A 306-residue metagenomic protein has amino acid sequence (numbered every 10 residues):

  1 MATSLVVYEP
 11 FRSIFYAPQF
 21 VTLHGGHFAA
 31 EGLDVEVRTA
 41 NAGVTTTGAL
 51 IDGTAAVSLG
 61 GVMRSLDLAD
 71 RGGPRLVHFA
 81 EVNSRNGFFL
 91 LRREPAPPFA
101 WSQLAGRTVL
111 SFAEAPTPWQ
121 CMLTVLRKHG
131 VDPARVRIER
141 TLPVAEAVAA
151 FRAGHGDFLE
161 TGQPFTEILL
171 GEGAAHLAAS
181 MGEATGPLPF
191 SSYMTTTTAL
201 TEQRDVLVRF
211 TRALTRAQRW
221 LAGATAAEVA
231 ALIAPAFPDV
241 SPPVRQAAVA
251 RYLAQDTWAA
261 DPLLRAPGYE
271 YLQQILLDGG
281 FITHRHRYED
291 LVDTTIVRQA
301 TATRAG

Functional and structural regions predicted by a protein language model:
A2-V131, I138-T141, D157-Q163, A174-S180 (+1 more regions): Short, glycine-/small- and polar/acidic-enriched structural segments that line small-molecule recognition paths
T22, V62, Q120, Y193 (+2 more regions): A generic alpha-helix surface/boundary motif
H24, A29, R127, L170 (+3 more regions): Short polybasic/polar patches that bind polyanions
A55, L59, R152-A153, Y252-A266 (+1 more regions): Short amphipathic alpha-helical segments at helix boundaries and their inter-helical linkers
G106, G171, D293: Phosphate-coordinating loops and pocket residues in cytosolic domains that bind phosphorylated ligands
E146-F237: Pocket-lining segment of extracytoplasmic ligand-binding domains
E202-T283: Secondary-structure end/capping motifs
Q273-G306: Conserved C-terminal helix/tail region of periplasmic/extracytoplasmic solute-binding proteins
